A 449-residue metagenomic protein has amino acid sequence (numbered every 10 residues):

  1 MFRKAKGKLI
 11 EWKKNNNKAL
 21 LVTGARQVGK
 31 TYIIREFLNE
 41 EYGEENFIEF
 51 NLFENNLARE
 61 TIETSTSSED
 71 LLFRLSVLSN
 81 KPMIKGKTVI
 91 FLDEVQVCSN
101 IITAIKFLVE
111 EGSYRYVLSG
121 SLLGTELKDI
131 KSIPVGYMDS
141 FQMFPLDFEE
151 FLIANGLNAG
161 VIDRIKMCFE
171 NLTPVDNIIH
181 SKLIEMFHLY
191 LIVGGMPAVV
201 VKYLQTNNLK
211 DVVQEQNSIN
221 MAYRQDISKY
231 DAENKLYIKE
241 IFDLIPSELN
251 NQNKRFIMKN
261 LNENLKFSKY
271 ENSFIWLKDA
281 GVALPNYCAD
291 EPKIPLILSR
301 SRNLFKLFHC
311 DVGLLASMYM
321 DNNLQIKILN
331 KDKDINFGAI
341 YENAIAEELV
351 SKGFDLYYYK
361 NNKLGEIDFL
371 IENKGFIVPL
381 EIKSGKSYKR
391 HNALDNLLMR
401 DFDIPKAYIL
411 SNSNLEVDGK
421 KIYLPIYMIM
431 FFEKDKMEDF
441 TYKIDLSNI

Functional and structural regions predicted by a protein language model:
M1-K14: Pre-Walker A adenine-sensing motif
V22: Hydrophobic anchor at the beta1->P-loop junction of P-loop NTPases
K30-T31: Conserved lysine of the Walker
E54-K85: Short glycine-rich substrate-engagement loop in P-loop NTPases that contacts/grips substrate
R115-S121, Q142: Structural recognition of the conserved hydrophobic beta-strand(s) that form the central parallel beta-sheet of P-loop
L127-N251: Interdomain motor-coupling "hinge/lid" segment immediately C-terminal to the ATP-binding subdomain of NTP-driven enzymes
V201-K374: Accessory nucleic acid-recognition modules appended to NTPase machines
N414-I449: Domain-level recognition of nuclease-like catalytic cores that cleave nucleotide substrates
